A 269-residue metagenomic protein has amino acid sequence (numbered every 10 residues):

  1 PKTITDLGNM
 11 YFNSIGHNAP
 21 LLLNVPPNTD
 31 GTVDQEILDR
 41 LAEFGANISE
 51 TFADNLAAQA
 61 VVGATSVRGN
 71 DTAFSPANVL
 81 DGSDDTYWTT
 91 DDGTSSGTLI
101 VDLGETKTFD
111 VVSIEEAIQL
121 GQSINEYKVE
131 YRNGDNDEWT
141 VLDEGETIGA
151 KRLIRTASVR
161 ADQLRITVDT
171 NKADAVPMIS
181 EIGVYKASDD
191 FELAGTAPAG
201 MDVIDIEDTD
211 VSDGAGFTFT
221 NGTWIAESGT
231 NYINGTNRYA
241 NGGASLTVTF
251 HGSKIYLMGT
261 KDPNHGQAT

Functional and structural regions predicted by a protein language model:
P1-R68, D110-V111, G134, L142-G145 (+1 more regions): Carbohydrate-binding surfaces of carbohydrate-active enzymes
I15-H17, E105-K107, H251-S253: Short, solvent-exposed loop/edge-beta patches enriched in aromatic
N28-D30, K172, P263: Solvent-exposed loop/turn segments at secondary-structure junctions within structured extracellular/periplasmic domains
E36-E43, N47-T51, D81-V141, E146-A197 (+2 more regions): Aromatic, loop-rich ligand-recognition surfaces of beta-strand-rich domains
A53-D81, P198-G222: Predominantly extracellular/luminal regions of secreted and cell-surface proteins, especially disulfide-bonded
D71-D91, F219-T236: Short, polar loop/linker segments at the starts of domains and inter-domain junctions
D189-T269: Glycan-recognition surfaces in beta-rich domains, encompassing non-catalytic CBMs and lectin-like receptor-binding
